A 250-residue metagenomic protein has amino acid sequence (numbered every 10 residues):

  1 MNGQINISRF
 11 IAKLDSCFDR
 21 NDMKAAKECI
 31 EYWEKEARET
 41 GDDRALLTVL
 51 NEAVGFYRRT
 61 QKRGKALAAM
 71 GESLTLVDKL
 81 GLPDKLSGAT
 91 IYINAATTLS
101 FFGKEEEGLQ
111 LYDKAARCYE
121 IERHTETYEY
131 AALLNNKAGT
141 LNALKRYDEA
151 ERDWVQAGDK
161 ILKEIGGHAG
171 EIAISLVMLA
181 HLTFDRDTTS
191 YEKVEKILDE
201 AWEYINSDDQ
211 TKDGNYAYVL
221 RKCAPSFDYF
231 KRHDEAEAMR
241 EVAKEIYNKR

Functional and structural regions predicted by a protein language model:
M1-N51, F56-K62, R250: Flexible inter-repeat linkers and adjacent short helices within tandem amphipathic alpha-helical repeat scaffolds
I11-N21, A45-R59, L86-F101, Y128-A143 (+2 more regions): Conserved alpha-helical positions within TPR/SEL1-like repeat arrays
M23, D43, R63, M70 (+5 more regions): TPR-repeat structural position
E31-E36, L74-K79, D113-I121, V155-K163 (+2 more regions): Amphipathic alpha-helical segments of tetratricopeptide repeats
E39-D42, K79-P83, I121-T125, K163-H168 (+2 more regions): Short coil/turn linkers that connect adjacent helices within long alpha-helical scaffolds, especially alpha-solenoid
G81, A96, R123, I165 (+5 more regions): Short coil/turn linking the two alpha-helices of tandem helical-hairpin repeats
V155, D199-E203, F227-K249: TPR/TPR-like (Sel1-like) alpha-helical repeat modules
